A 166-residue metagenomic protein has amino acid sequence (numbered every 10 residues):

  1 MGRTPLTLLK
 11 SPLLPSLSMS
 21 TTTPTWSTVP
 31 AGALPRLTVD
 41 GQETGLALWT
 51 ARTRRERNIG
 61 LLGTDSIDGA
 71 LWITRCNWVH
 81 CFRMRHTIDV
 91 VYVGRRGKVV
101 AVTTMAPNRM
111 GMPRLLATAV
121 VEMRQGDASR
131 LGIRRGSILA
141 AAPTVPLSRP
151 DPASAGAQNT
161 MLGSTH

Functional and structural regions predicted by a protein language model:
G2-H166: Compact, glycine-rich, soluble single-domain proteins
